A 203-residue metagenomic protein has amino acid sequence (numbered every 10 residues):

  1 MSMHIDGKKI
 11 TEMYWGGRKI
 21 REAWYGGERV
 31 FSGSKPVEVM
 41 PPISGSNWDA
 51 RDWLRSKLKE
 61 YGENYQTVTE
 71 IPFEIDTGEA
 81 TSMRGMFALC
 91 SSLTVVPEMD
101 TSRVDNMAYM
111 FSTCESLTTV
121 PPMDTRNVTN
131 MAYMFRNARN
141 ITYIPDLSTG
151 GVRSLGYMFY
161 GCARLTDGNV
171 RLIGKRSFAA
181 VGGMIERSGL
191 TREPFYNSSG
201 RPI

Functional and structural regions predicted by a protein language model:
S2-E12, G16-I203: Negatively charged
